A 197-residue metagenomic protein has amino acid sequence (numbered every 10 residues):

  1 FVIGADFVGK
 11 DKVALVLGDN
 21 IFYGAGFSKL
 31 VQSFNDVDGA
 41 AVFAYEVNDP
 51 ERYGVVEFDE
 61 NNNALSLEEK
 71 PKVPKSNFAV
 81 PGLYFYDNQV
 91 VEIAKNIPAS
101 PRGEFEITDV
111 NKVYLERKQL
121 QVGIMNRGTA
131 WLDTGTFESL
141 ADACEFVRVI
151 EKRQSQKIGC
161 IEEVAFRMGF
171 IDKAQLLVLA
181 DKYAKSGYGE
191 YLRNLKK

Functional and structural regions predicted by a protein language model:
F1-E60, F85-N88, A94-I97: Conserved beta-loop-beta/alpha segment of the NTase-like Rossmann-fold superfamily that binds/positions NTPs
A14, V31-F34, N63-E162, A174-Q175: Catalytic-core segments of class I nucleotidyltransferases/pyrophosphorylases that form NMP-activated intermediates
V164-M168: Charged/polar low-complexity intrinsically disordered segments, enriched in acidic residues
F170-I171, L176-K197: Short, amphipathic C-terminal "tail helix"
